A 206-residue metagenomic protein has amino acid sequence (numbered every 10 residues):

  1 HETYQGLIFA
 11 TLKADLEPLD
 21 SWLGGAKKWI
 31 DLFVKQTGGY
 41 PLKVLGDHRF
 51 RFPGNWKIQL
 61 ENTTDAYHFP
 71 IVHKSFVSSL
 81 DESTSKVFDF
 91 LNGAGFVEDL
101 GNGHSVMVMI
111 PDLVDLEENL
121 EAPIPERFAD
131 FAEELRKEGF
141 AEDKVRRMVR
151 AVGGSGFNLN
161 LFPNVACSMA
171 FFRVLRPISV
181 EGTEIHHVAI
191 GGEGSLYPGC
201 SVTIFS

Functional and structural regions predicted by a protein language model:
E2-S206: C-terminal catalytic domain of Rieske-type non-heme iron oxygenases
